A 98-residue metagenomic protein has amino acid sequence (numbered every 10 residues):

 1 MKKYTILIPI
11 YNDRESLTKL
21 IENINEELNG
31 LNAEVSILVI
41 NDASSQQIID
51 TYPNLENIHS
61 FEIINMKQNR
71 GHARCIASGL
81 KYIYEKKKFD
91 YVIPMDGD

Functional and structural regions predicted by a protein language model:
K2-I8, L17, I24, V35-I40: Hydrophobic targeting segments
D13-L28, Q47: Short, well-formed alpha-helical segments that are part of the catalytic scaffolds of diverse glycosyltransferases
I24, G79, D98: Residue-level signature of catalytic and energy-coupling elements of molecular machines, predominantly ATP/GTP-dependent
L31-V35, H59: A generic structural motif
I37-V39, I63, V92: Hydrophobic/aromatic residues located in beta-strands of well-ordered beta-sheets within soluble catalytic
N41-I49: A conserved acidic beta->alpha catalytic loop
Y52-K86: Conserved donor nucleotide-binding strand/loop of the catalytic core
K88-D98: Short beta-strand-to-loop acidic/aromatic patch adjacent to the donor-nucleotide binding site
